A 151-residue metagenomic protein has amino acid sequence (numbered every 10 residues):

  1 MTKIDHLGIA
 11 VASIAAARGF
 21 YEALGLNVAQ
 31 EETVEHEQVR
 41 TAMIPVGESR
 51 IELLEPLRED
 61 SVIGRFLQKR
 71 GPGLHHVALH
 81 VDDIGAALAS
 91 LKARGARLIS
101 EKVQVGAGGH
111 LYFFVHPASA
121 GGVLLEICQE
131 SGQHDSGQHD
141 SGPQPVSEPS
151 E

Functional and structural regions predicted by a protein language model:
K3-A12, A42-P45, G64-S90, F113: Vicinal oxygen chelate
I4-D5, L24, V28-Q38, L57-H75 (+1 more regions): A cross-kingdom feature marking solvent-exposed beta-strand/loop segments within repeated, beta-rich binding/scaffold
G8, E52-L54: Short, conserved beta-strand edge motifs with alternating hydrophobic and charged residues
A10-I44: N-terminal first-folded block
A17, N27, R50-I51, E59-V62 (+1 more regions): Short loop/beta submotifs within extracellular cysteine-rich repeat domains
A17-F20, A87-L91: Hydrophobic side chains in well-ordered alpha-helices
T33, A42-M43, G47, I51-E52 (+2 more regions): Vicinal oxygen chelate
P56-L57, D82: Short, surface-exposed acidic/glycine-rich loop or hinge patches that mediate macromolecular interfaces
